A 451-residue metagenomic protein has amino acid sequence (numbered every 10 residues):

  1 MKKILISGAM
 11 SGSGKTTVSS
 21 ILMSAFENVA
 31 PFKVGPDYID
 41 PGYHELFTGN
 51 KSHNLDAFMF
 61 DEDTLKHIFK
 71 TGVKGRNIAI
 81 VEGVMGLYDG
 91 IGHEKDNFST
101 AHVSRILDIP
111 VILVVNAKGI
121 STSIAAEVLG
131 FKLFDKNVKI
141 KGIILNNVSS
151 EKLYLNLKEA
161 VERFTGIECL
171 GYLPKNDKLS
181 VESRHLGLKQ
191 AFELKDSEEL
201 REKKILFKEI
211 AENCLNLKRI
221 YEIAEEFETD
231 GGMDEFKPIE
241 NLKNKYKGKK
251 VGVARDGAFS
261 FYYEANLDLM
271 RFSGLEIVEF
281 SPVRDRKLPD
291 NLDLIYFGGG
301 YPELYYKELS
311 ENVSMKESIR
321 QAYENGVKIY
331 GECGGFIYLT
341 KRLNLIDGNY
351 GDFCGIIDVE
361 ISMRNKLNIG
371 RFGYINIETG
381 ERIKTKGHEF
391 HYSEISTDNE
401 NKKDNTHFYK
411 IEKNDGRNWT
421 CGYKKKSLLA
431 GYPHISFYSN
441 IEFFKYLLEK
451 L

Functional and structural regions predicted by a protein language model:
K2-S13, T17, S24-L107, V115-K141 (+1 more regions): ATP-dependent carboxylate-amine ligase catalytic core
K3, N28, G248-K250, E276 (+1 more regions): Residues that mark the start of a beta-strand
L5, I80-E82, I112-V114, I144 (+3 more regions): Structural motif
I109, I167, E324-K328: A short helix->loop->beta-strand "cap" motif at the edges of active sites that frequently abuts
S121-L242: Internal gly/pro-rich beta-alpha loop/helix module that stabilizes soluble enzyme cofactors or their anionic handles
L217, N244-K247, F259-L269, S362-L451: C-terminal and late-domain segments of enzyme folds
E240-E324: Phosphate-binding active sites in nucleotide-utilizing proteins
P302-E378: Cysteine-nucleophile active-site neighborhood
